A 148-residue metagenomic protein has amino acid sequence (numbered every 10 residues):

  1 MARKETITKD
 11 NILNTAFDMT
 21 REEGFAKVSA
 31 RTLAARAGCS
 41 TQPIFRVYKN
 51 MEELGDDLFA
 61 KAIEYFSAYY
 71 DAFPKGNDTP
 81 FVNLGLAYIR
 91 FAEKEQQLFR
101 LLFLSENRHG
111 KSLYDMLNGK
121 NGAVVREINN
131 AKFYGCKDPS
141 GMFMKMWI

Functional and structural regions predicted by a protein language model:
M1-I7: N-terminal intrinsically disordered/low-complexity leader segments
K9, A30, D56, A60 (+4 more regions): Short, structured helix-loop boundary elements
N11, T15, M19-E53, D57: Helix-turn-helix
I12-T20, A62, F66, Y88 (+1 more regions): Short hydrophobic clusters on alpha-helical segments that form packing/core surfaces in small helical domains
D56, A60-N83, N121-A131: Amphipathic alpha-helical linker/stalk segments
D57, D71-L98, F143-M146: Hydrophobic alpha-helical connector segments
F91-K111: Amphipathic alpha-helical segments used for helix-helix packing
H109-Y134, S140-K145: Amphipathic alpha-helical packing segments from all-alpha helical-bundle domains
